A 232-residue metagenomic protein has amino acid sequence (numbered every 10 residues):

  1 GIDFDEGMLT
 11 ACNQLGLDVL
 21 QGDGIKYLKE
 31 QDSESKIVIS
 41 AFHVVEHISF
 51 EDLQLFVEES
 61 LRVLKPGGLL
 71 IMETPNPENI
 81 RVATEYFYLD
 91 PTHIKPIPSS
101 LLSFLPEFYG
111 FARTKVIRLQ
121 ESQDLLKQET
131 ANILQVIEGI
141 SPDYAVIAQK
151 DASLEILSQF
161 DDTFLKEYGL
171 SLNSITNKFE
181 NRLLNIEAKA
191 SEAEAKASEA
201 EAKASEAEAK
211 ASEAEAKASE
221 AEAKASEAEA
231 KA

Functional and structural regions predicted by a protein language model:
G1-V82, I97-E107, A148: Conserved SAM-binding loop
L15, E85, F160-D161: Short coil/turn segments at secondary-structure boundaries
L17-L20, Y88-P91, I133: Short, hinge-like loop/turn segments at secondary-structure boundaries
A83-D90, E129: Short glycine/proline- and charge-enriched loop/turn segments that cap or connect secondary-structure elements
Y88-T92, L101, R113-E121: C-terminal alpha-helical "lid/dimerization" subdomain adjacent to the S-adenosyl-L-methionine
H93-I94, Y144: Glycine/small-residue-rich pyrophosphate-binding loop that anchors the diphosphate of NDP-sugar donors
R113-A193, A197-A200, A230-A232: A C-terminal cap/extension of S-adenosyl-L-methionine-dependent methyltransferases that defines the acceptor-substrate
A188-A232: Long, intrinsically disordered low-complexity tandem-repeat segments
